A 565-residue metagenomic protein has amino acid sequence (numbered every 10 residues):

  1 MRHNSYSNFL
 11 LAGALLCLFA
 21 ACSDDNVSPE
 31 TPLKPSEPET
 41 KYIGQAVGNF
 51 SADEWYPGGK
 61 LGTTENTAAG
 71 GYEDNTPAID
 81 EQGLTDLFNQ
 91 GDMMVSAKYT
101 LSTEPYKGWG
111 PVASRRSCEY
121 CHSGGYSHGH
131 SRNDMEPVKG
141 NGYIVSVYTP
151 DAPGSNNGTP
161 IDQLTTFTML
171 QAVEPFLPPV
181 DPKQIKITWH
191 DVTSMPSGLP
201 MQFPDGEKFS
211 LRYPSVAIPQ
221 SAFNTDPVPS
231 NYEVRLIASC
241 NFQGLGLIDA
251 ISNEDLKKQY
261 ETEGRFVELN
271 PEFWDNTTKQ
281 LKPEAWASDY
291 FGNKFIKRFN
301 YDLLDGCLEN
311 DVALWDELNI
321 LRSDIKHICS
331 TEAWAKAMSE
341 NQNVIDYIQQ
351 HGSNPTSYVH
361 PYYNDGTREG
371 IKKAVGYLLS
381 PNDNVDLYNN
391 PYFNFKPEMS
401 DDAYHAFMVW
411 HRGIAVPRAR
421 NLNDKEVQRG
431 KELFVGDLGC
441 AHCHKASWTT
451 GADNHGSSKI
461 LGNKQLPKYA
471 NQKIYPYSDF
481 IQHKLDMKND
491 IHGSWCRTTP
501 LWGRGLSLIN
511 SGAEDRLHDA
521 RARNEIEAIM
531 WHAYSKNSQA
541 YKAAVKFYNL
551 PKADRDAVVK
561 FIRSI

Functional and structural regions predicted by a protein language model:
M1-L10: Bacterial N-terminal signal peptides that target proteins for export
L11-L16: Hydrophobic helical h-region of N-terminal Sec-dependent signal peptides in bacterial secretory/periplasmic proteins
L18-A21: C-terminal motif of bacterial Sec signal peptides marking the signal peptidase cleavage site
S23-N26: Bacterial signal peptide processing site
P29-N89, Y99-M408, R412-K425, K431-I565: Electron-transfer interface patches adjacent to heme c in soluble/periplasmic c-type cytochromes and di-/multiheme
D92: N-terminal cofactor/phosphate-binding cores enriched in small/glycine residues, especially glycine-rich loops such as
